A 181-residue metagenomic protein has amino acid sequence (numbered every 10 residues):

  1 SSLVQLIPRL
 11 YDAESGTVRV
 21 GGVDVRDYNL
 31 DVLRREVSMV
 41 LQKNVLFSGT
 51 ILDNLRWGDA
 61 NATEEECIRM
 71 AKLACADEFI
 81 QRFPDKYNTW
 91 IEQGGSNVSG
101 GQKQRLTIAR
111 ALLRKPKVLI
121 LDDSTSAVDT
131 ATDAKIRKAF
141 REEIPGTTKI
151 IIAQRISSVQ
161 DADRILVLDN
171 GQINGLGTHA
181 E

Functional and structural regions predicted by a protein language model:
I7-P8: Helix-to-loop junction immediately C-terminal to a conserved catalytic motif
T17-R19, D27, R34, L52-Q93 (+2 more regions): ABC ATPase nucleotide-binding domain helical subdomain, centered on the C-loop/LSGGQ "ABC signature"
L113-K117, G146: A short, proline-enriched helix->beta-strand linker immediately N-terminal to the Walker B motif in ABC-type P-loop
L119-D122: Catalytic Walker B motif of ABC-type/P-loop ATPase nucleotide-binding domains
E142-A153, V159: Conserved catalytic loops of ABC-family nucleotide-binding domains
D161-V167: Conserved catalytic segment of ABC-fold P-loop ATPases
L176-G177: ABC ATPase "signature
